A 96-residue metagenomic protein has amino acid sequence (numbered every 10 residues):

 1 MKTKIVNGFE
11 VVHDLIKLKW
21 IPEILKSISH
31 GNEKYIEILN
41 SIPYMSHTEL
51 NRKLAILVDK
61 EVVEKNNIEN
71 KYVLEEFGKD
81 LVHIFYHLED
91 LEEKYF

Functional and structural regions predicted by a protein language model:
K2-E49, K71-E76: N-terminal helix-turn-helix DNA-binding core of bacterial DNA-binding proteins
N7-G8, H83-F96: Amphipathic alpha-helical dimerization/coiled-coil segments that flank or bridge DNA-binding/regulatory modules
K53-L57: Basic amphipathic alpha-helical segments that dock to polyanions
V58-N67: A short, conserved structural fragment
E69-L88: Basic, amphipathic "hinge/linker" alpha-helix immediately C-terminal to the N-terminal HTH DNA-binding motif
